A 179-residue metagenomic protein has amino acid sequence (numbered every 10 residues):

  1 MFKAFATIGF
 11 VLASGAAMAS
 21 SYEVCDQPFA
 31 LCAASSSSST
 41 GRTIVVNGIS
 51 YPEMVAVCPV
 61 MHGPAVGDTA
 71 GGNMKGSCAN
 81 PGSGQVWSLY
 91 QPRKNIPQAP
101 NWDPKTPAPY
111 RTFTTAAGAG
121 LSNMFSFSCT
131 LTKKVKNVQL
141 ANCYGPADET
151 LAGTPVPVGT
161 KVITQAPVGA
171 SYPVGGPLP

Functional and structural regions predicted by a protein language model:
M1-I8: Bacterial N-terminal signal peptides that target proteins for export
S14-A16: N-terminal signal peptide c-region/cleavage motif recognized by signal peptidases
S20-P179: Mitochondrial intermembrane space
